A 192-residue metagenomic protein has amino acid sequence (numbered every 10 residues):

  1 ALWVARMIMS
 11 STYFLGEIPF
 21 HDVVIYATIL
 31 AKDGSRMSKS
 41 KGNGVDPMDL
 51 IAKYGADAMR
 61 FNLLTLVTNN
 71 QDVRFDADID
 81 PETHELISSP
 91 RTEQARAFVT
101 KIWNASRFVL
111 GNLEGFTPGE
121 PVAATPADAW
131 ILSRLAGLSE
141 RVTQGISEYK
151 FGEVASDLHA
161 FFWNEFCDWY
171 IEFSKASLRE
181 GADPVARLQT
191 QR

Functional and structural regions predicted by a protein language model:
A1-G16: Metal-dependent nuclease catalytic cores in nucleic-acid-processing enzymes, especially RNase H-like/related
I18-R192: Long, charged, mostly alpha-helical binding arms that flank functional sites
